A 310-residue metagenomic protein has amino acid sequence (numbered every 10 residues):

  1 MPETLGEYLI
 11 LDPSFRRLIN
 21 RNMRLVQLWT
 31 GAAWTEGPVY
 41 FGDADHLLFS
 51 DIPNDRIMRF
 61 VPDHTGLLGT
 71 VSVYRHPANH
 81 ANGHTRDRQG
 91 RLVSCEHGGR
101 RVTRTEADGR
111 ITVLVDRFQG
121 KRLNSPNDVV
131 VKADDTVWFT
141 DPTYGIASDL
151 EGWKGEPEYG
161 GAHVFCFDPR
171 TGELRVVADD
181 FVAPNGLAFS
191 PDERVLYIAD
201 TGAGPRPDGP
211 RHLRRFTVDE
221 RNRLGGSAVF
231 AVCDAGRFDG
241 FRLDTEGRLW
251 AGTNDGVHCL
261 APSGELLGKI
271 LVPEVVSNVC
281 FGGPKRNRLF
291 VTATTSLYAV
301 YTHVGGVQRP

Functional and structural regions predicted by a protein language model:
M1-R24, Q308-P310: Blade/loop signatures of beta-propeller domains
N22, T30-A44, H76-E96, R101 (+9 more regions): Beta-rich, blade/repeat-based domains predominating in secreted/periplasmic proteins but also intracellular
G42-R75: Beta-propeller domains
N54-R56, G99-R100, Y144-A147, G202-R206 (+1 more regions): Short glycine/acidic-enriched loop and turn motifs that connect beta-strands
R56-M58, R101-T103, H163-F165, H212-R214 (+2 more regions): A short loop-to-beta-strand structural motif that recurs across blades of beta-propeller domains
V61-P62, G66-L68, R88-Q89, T103-R110 (+7 more regions): Flexible "stalk/tail and boundary" regions
P62-G66, R215-R223, T302-Q308: Short loop/turn segments immediately following beta-strands, especially the blade-tip and inter-blade linker loops
F139-Y159, A199-G209, T302: Short, conserved, GDST-rich strand-edge loop motifs in beta-rich repeat architectures
